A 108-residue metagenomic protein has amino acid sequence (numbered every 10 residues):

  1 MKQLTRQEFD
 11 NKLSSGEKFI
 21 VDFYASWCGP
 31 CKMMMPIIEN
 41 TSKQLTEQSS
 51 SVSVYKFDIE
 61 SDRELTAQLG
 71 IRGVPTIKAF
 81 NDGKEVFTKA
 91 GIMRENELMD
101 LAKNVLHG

Functional and structural regions predicted by a protein language model:
M1-N11: N-terminal "domain-start" segment that seeds a small globular fold
Q3-L4, F23, M35-S42, T46-R63: Thiol-based oxidoreductase modules, predominantly thioredoxin-like and allied folds used for disulfide exchange
F9, F23-Y24, F80: Conserved hydrophobic/aromatic "anchor" residues that stabilize well-ordered secondary structure elements
N11-K12, L65-Q68, L101: CheY-like receiver
S14-S26: Short active-site neighborhood of thiol/selenol oxidoreductases, capturing the structured segment around
C28-C31: Short cysteine clusters
R63, L69-K78: Structural micro-motif
G73, A79-G108: Non-catalytic, surface beta->alpha helical segment in thiol-disulfide oxidoreductase systems
